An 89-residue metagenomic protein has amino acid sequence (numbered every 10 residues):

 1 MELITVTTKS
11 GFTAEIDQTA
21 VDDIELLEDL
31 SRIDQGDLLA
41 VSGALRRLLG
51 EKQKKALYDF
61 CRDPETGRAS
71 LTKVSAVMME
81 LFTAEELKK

Functional and structural regions predicted by a protein language model:
M1-K9: Short acidic, Pro/Gly- and aromatic-enriched capping/linker segments at domain boundaries
E2, T19-K89: Short, surface-exposed, charged amphipathic helix/loop patches that serve as local interaction elements
G11-A14: Short, isolated positions in well-ordered beta-strands
